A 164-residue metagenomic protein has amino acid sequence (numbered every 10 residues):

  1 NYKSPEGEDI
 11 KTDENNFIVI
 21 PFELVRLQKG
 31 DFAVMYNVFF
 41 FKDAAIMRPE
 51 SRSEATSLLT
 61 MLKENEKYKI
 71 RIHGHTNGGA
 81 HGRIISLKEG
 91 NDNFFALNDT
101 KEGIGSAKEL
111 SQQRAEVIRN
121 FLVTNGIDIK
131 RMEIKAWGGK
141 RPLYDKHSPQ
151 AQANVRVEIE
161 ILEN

Functional and structural regions predicted by a protein language model:
N1-R71, N77-T100, E163-N164: Periplasmic peptidoglycan-binding/tethering modules of Gram-negative envelope proteins
H75-N164: Periplasmic OmpA-like peptidoglycan-binding domain that tethers envelope proteins to the cell wall
